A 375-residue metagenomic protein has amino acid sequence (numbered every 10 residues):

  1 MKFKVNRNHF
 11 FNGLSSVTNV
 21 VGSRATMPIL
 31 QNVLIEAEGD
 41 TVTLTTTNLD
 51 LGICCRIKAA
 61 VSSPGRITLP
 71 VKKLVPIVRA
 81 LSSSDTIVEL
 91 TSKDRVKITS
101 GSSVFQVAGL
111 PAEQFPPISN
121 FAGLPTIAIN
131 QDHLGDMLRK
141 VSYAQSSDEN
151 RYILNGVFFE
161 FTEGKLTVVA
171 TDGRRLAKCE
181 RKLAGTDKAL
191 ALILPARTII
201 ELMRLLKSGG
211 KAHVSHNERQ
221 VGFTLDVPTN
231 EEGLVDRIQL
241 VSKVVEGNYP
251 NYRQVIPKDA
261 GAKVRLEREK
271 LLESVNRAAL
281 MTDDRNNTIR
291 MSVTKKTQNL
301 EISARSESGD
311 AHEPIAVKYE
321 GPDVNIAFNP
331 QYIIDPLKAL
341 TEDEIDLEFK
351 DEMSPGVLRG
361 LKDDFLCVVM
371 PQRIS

Functional and structural regions predicted by a protein language model:
M1-S375: Structural preference for solvent-exposed beta-strand-turn elements and adjacent flexible terminal/loop segments within
